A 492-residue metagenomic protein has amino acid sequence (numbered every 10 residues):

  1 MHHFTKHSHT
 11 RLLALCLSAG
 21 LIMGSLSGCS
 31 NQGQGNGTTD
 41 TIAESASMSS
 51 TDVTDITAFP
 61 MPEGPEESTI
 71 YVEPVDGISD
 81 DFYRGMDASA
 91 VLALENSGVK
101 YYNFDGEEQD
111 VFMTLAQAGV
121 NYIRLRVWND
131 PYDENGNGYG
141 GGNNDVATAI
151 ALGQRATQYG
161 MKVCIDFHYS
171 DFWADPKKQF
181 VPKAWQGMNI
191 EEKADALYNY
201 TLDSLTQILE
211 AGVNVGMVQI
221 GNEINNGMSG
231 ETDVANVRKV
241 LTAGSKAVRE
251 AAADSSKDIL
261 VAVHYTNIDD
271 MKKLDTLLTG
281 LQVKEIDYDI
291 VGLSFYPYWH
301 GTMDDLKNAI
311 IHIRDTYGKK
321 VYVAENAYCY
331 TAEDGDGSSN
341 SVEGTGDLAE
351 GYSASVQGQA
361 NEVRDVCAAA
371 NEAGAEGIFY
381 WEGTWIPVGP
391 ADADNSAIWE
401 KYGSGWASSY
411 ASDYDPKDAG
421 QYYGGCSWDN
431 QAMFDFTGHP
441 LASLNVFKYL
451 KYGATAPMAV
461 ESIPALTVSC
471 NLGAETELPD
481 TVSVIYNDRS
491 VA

Functional and structural regions predicted by a protein language model:
L17, L21-S25: Hydrophobic core
S25-A46: Sec-dependent signal peptide cleavage junction
I56-A151, R155-T157, S170-A196, G292 (+1 more regions): N-terminal substrate-binding region of glycoside hydrolase catalytic domains
M86, L115, D166, V218 (+3 more regions): Conserved, mostly hydrophobic/aromatic
D110-F112, A253-L260, D275-D347, R364-E376: Glycoside hydrolase catalytic-domain groove-lining segments
G138-Y139, N143-T148, A174-G280, I286 (+2 more regions): Active-site cleft segment of glycoside hydrolase catalytic domains centered on the general acid/base Glu
H312, E333-V342, S353-A354, G358-N361 (+2 more regions): Aromatic-rich peripheral "rim/lid" segments of glycoside hydrolase catalytic domains that contact and position glycan
P457-S490: Solvent-exposed, low-complexity, repeat-rich "mucin-like" stalks and linkers
